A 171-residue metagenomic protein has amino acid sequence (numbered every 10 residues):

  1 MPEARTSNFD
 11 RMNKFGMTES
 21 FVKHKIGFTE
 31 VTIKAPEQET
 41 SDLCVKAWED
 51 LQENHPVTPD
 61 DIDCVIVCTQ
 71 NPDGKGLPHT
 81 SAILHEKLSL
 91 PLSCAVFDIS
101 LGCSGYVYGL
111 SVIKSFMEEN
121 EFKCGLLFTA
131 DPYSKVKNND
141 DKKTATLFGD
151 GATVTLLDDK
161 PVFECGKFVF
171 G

Functional and structural regions predicted by a protein language model:
M1-E37, D141-G171: Condensing-enzyme catalytic core mediating Claisen C-C bond formation in acyl metabolism
S20, D63, K123: Conserved acidic residues
K23-K25, T29-S41, N71-C124: Conserved catalytic cysteine-centered active-site region of acyl-thioester-dependent Claisen-condensing enzymes
A47-D63: Phosphate/pyrophosphate-binding loops at sites that engage ATP/ADP/AMP, CoA/4′-phosphopantetheine, polyphosphate
C64-N71: Short glycine-rich or small-residue beta-strand-to-loop segments that form or flank ligand, phosphate, metal/Fe-S
C68, S100, G125-D131, L157: Short beta-strand segments
E118-A152: Flexible, glycine-rich active-site loops centered on histidine and acidic residues that chelate a metal or position
